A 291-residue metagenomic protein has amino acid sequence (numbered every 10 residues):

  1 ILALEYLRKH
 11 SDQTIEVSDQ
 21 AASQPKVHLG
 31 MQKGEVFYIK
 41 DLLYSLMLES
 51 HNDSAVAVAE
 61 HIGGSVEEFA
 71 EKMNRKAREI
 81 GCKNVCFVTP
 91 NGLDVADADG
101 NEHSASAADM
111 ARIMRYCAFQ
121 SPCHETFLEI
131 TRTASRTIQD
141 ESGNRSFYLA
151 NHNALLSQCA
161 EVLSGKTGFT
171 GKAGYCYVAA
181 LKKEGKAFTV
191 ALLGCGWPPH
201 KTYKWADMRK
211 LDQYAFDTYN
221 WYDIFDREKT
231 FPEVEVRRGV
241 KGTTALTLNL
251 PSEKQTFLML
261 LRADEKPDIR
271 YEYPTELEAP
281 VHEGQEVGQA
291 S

Functional and structural regions predicted by a protein language model:
I1-A111, A118-S121: Active-site-adjacent loops and short helices of periplasmic peptidoglycan-processing enzymes
D99-S291: Domain-terminus/edge residues, biased toward the C-terminal soluble/receptor-binding domains of extracytoplasmic
